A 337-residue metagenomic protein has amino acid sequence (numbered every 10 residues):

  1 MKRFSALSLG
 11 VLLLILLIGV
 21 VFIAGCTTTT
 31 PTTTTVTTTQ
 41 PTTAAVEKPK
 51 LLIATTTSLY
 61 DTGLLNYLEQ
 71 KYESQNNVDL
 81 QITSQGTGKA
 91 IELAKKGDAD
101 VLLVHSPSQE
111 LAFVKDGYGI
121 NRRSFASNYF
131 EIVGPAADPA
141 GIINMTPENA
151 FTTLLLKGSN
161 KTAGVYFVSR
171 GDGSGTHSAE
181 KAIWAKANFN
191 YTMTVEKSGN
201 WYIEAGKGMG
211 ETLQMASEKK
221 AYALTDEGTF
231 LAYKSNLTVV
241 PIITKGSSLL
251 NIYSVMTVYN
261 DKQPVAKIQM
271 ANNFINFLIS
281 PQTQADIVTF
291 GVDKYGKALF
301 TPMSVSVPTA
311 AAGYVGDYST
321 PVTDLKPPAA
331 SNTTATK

Functional and structural regions predicted by a protein language model:
M1-A45: Secretory targeting signatures
P31, T35-N77, P107, I143-K337: Exported/periplasmic ABC-transporter solute-binding proteins
G88-Y118, F230-Y233: Pocket-flanking alpha-helical
G117-A137, T146-E148, G246-I252: Short Pro/Gly-enriched coil loops immediately N-terminal to beta-strands
